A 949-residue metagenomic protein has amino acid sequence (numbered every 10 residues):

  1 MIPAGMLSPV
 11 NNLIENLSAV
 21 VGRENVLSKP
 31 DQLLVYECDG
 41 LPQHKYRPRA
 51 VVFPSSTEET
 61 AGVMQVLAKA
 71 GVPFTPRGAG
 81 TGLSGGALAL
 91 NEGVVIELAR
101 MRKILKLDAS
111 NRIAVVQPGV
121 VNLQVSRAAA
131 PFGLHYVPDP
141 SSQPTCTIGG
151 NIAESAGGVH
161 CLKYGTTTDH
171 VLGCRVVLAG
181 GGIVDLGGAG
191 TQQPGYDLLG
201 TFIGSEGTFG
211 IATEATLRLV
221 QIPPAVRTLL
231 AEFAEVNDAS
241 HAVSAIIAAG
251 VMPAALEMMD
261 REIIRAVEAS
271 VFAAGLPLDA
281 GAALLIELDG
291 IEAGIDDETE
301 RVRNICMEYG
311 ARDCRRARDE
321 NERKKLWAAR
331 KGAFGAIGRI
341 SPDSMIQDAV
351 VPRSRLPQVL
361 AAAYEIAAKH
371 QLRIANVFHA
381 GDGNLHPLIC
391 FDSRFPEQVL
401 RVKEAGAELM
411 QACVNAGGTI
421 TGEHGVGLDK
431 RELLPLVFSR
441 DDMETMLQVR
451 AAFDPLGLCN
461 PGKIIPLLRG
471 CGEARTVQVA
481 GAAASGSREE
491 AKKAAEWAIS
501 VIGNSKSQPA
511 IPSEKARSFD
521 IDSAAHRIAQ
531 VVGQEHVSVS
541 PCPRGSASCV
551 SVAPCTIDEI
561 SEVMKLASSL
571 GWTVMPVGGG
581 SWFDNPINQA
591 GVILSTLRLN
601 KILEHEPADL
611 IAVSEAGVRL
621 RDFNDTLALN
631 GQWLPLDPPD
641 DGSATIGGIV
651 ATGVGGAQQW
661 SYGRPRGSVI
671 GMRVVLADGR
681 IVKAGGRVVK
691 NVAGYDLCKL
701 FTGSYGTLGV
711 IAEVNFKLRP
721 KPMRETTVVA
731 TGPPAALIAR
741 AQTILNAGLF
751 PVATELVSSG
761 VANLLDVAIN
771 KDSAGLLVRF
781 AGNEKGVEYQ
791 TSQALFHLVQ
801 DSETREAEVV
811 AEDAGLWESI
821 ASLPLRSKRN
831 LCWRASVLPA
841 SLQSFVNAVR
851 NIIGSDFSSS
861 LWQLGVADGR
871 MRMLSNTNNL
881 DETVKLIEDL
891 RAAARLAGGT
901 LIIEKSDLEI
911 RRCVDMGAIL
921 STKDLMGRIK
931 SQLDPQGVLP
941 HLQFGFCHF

Functional and structural regions predicted by a protein language model:
I2-S8, E15, V20-R23, P30-D31 (+19 more regions): Conserved glycine-rich FAD pyrophosphate-binding loop
L41-F53, N111, C542-A553, D609: Short, basic, glycine/proline-bearing loop/turn elements
A50-S55, R218, R227-A234, E287-L288 (+4 more regions): Short, well-ordered beta-strand elements within core beta-sheets of diverse protein domains
S84-L88, V95-L98, T208-E214, L288-R303 (+6 more regions): Short, acidic (Asp/Glu-rich) active-site segment that either coordinates a divalent metal cofactor
K103-E257, C459, C471, T476-G481 (+6 more regions): FAD-binding subdomain of flavoenzyme oxidoreductases
Y196-L199, E206, E257-G275, V752-A768: A short helix-breaking turn/cap at a secondary-structure junction
D279-C306, I744-L745, P751-A807: A conserved active-site cap/scaffold subdomain adjacent to cofactor or substrate pockets
